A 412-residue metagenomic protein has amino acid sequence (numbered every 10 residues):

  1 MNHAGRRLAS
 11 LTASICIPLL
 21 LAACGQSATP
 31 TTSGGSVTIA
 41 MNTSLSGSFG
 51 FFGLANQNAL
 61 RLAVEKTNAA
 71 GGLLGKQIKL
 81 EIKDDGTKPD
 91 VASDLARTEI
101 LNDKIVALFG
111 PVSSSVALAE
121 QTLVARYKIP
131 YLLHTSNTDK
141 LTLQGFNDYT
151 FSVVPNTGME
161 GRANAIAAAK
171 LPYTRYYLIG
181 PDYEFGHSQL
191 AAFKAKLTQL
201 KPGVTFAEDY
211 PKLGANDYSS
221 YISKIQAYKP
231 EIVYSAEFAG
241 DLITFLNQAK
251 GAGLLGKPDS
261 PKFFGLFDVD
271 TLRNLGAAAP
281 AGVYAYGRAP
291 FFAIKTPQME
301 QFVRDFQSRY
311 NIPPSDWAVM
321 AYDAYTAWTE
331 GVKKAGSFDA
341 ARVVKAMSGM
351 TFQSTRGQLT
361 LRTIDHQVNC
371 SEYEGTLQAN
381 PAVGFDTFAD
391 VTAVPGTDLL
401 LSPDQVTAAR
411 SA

Functional and structural regions predicted by a protein language model:
M1-T38, A69, T407-A412: Short, low-complexity disordered leader/linker segments with a strong preference for bacterial N-terminal type II
G25-T32, S36, F51-N56, K66 (+4 more regions): Beta-alpha junction/loop-to-helix N-cap segments that form part of ligand/metal-binding clefts
S33-R61, K83-D90, V112-S113, I179-H187 (+2 more regions): Extracytoplasmic "Venus flytrap"
V37-T38, G75-K79, N102-A107, R126-Y131 (+7 more regions): Loop/turn elements at helix/coil->beta-strand transitions in domains of secreted/extracellular proteins
V91-D94, D139-T142, N147-A252, F292-Q301: Extracellular/periplasmic Venus flytrap/periplasmic-binding protein
E99-V112, L132-H134, Y177-G180, K229-A239 (+3 more regions): Periplasmic-binding protein-like
L246-Y322, K333-F338, F388-A412: Extracellular/periplasmic periplasmic-binding protein-like sensory domains
S354-A412: Solvent-exposed, acidic/polar segments of extracytosolic/periplasmic ligand-binding ectodomains
